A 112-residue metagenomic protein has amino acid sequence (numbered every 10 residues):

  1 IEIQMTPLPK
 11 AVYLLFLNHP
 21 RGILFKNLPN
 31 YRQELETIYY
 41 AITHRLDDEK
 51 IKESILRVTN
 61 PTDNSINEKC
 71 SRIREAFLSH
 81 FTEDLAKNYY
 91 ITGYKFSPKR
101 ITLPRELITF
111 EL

Functional and structural regions predicted by a protein language model:
E2-E53, I73: Short amphipathic alpha-helical recognition elements used for nucleic-acid or partner binding across transcription
T6-V12, T59-H80: DNA-recognition element of transcription regulators
N18, N27-N30, N60, N64-N67 (+1 more regions): Detector for Asparagine
D47-D48, D63, D84: Acidic-enriched, low-complexity/disordered segments with a strong bias for Aspartate over Glutamate
N67-L112: DNA-binding patch around the recognition helix
